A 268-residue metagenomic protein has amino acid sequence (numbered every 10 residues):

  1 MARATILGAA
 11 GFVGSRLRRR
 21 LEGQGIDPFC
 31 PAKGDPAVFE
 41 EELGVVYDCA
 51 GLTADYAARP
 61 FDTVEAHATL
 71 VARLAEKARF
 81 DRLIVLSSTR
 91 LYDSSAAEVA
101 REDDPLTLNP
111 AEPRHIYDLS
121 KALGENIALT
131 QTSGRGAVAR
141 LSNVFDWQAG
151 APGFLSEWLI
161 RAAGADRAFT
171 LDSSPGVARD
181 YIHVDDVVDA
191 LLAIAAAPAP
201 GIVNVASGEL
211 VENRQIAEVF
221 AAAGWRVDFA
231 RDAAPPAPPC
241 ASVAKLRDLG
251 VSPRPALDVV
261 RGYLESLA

Functional and structural regions predicted by a protein language model:
A2-Q24: N-terminal Rossmann NAD(P)H-binding glycine-rich loop of SDR-like oxidoreductase domains
D35-K77, T89-L91: NAD(P)H-binding glycine-rich loop region in Rossmannoid oxidoreductase-like domains and their noncatalytic homologs
V64-E65, D103-A122, P152-S156, D180-Y181 (+1 more regions): Short-chain dehydrogenase/reductase
A72-I116: Conserved Rossmann-fold NAD(P)-dependent oxidoreductase catalytic core, especially the SDR/UDP-sugar
N126-A178, V184: NAD(P)-dependent short-chain dehydrogenase/reductase
W147-P152, P175-V188, V203-F220, R254: Substrate-binding strand-loop-helix patch in Rossmann-like NAD(P)-dependent oxidoreductase/epimerase domains
W158, R167, A190-A237: Mid/C-terminal beta-alpha module of Rossmann-like enzyme folds, strongest in SDR-family dehydrogenases/epimerases
V184, E212-E218, R231-A268: Conserved C-terminal active-site "lid" loop/helix of NAD(P)H-dependent oxidoreductases that clamps the redox cofactor
